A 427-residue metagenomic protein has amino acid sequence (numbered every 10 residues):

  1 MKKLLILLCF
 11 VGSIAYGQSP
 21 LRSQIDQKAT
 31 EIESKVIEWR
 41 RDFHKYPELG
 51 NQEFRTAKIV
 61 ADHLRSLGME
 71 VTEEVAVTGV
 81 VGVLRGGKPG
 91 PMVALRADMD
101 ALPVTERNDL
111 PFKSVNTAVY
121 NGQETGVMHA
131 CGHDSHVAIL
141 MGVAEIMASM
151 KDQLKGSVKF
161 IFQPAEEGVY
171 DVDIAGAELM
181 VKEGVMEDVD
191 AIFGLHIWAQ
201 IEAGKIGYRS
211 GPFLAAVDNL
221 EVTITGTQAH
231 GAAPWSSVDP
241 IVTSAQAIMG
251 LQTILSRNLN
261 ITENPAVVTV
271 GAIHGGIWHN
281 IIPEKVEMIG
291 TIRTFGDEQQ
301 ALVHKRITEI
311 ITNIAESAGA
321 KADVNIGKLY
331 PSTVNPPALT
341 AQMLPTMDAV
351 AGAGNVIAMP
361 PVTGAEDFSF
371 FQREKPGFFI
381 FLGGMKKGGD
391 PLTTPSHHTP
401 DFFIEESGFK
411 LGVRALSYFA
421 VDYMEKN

Functional and structural regions predicted by a protein language model:
M1-L4: Positively charged n-region of N-terminal signal peptides that target proteins for export
L8-G17, I32: Hydrophobic h-region of N-terminal signal peptides that target proteins for export in Gram-negative bacteria
Q18-M128, A138-K155: Acidic/His- and Gly-rich active-site-bordering loop/insert found across diverse amide/peptide-bond hydrolases
Q18-P20, S66, V242-N427: Metal-dependent amide/peptide-bond hydrolase catalytic core, centered on the "pita-bread" metallohydrolase fold
T30-S34, P47-K58, A130, D134 (+8 more regions): Soluble non-cytosolic domains of exported or imported proteins
F43, G82, L95, H133 (+8 more regions): Divalent metal-coordination and catalytic microenvironments
N116-M128, D134-S135, I146-M147, D152-A272 (+2 more regions): Histidine/acidic-residue-rich, glycine-tolerant segments that coordinate divalent metal ions
